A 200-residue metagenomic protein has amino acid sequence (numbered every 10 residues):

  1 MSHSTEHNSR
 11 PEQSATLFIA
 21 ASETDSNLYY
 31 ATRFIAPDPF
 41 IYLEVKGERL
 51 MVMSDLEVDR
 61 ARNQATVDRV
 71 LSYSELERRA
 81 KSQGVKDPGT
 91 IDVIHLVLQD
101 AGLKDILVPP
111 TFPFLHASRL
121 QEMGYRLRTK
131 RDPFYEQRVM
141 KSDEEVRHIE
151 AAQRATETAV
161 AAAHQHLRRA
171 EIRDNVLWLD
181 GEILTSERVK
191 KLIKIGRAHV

Functional and structural regions predicted by a protein language model:
S2-G102, F112, R147, R154: N-terminal accessory/capping or targeting/presequence segment of soluble
G89-R197: Flexible, acidic/His-enriched mid-domain "rim/lid" segments that flank
